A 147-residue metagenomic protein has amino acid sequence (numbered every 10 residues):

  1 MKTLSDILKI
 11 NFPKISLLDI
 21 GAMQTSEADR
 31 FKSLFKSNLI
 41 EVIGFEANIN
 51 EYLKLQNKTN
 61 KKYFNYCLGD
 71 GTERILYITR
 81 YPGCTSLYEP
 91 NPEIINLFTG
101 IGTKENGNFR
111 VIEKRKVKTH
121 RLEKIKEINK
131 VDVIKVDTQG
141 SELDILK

Functional and structural regions predicted by a protein language model:
M1-K147: Phosphate/nucleotide-binding beta-alpha loop and adjacent structural elements of enzyme active sites
